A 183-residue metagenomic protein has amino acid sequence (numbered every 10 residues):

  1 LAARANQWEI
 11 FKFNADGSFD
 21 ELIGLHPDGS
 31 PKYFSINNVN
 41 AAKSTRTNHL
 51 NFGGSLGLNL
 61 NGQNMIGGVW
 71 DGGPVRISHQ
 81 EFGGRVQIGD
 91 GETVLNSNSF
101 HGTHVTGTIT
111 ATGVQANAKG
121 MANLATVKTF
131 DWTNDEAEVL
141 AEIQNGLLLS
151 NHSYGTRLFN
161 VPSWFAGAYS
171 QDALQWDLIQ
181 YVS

Functional and structural regions predicted by a protein language model:
L1-L56: Autoinhibitory propeptides
G29, N37-S150, G155-Y169, A173 (+1 more regions): Subtilisin-like serine protease catalytic core
I179: Change "in soluble alpha/beta enzymes" to "in soluble alpha/beta proteins
